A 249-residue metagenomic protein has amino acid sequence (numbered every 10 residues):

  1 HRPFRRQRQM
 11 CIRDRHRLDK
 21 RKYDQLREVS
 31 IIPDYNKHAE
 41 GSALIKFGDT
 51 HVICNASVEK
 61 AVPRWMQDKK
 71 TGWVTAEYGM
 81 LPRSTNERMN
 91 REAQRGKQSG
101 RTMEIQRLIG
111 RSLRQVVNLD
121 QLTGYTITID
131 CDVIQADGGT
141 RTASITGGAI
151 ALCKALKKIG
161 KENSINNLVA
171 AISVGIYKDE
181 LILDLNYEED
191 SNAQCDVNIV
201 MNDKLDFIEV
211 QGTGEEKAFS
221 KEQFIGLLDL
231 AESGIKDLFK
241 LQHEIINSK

Functional and structural regions predicted by a protein language model:
H1-I12: Single conserved hydrophobic/aromatic residue that forms the stacking wall/gate of nucleotide- or nucleobase-binding
R13-T71, K236, K240: N-terminal, positively charged regions that mediate nucleic acid binding
R21-Q25, Y35-H38, L44-F47, M66-K69 (+4 more regions): Solvent-exposed alpha-helices and their adjacent loops that cap or buttress functional pockets in soluble metabolic
V29-I31, H38-G41, E59-V62, R114-V116 (+3 more regions): Glycine-rich, charged/polar anion/phosphate-binding loops that engage phosphate groups from diverse ligands
S30-I32, L44-K46, I53-N55, T75-E77 (+5 more regions): Structured core elements
A43-L122, F207, Q211-D229: Glycine-rich, flexible beta-strand/loop modules in the N-terminal catalytic cores of phosphate-handling
Q121, G139-A143, C153, E162-K249: A structural signal for small-residue-enriched, beta-sheet-centric alpha/beta enzyme cores and oligomeric scaffold folds
T128-I159: Conserved mixed alpha/beta catalytic, RNA-binding, or beta-rich assembly cores of soluble enzyme, regulatory
